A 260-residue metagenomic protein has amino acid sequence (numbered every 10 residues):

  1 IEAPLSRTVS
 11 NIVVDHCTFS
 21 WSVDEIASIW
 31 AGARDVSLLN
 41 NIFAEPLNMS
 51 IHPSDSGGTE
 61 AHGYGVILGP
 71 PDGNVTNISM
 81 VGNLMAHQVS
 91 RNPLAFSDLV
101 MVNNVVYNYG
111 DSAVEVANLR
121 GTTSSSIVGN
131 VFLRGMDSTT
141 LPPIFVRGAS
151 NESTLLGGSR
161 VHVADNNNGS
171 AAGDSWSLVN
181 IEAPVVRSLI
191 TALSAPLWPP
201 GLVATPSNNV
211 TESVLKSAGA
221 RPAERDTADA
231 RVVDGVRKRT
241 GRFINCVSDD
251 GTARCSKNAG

Functional and structural regions predicted by a protein language model:
I1-T8, I29: Extracellular beta-strand-rich solenoid/capping regions of secreted or surface-exposed proteins that bind or remodel
T8-W21, A33-R91, D98-D111, T123-M136 (+1 more regions): Right-handed parallel beta-helix
F132-G260: Long, contiguous C-terminal flanking segments immediately downstream of a protein's structured core
